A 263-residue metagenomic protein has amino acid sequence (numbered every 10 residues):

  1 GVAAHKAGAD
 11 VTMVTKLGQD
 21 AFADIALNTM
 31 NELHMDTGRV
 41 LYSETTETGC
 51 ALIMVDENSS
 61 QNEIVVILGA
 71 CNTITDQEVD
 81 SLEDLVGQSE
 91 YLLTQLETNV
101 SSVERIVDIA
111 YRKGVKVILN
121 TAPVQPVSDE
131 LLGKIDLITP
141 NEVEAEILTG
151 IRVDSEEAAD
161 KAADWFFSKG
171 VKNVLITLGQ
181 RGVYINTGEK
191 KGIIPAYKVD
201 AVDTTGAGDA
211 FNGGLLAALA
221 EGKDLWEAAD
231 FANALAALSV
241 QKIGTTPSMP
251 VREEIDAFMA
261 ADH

Functional and structural regions predicted by a protein language model:
G1-V11, D164-K169: A short, N-terminal amphipathic alpha-helix
H5, N31, Y111-R112, F167: Anion (oxyanion) recognition and catalysis
K6-E90, D256-H263: Conserved N-terminal subdomain of the carbohydrate kinase-like
E78, S89-K161, R181-V183: Conserved beta-alpha-beta core of the PfkB/ribokinase-like small-molecule kinase fold
P126-L131, E156-H263: Conserved phosphate-binding/catalytic region of the ribokinase-like
